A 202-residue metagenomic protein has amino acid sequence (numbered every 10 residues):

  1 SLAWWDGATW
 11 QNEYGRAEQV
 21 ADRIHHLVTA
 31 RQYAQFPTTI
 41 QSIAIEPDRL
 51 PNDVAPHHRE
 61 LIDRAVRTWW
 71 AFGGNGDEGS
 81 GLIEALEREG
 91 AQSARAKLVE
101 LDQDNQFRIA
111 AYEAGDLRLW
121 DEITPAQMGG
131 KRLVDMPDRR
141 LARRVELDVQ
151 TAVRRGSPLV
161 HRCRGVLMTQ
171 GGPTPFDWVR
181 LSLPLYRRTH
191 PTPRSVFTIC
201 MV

Functional and structural regions predicted by a protein language model:
S1-L50, A85-V202: Sensory/regulatory domains in signal-transduction proteins
E46-Q92: Amide-forming acyltransferase catalytic core, primarily the GNAT-like/NAT-type and related acyltransferase folds
